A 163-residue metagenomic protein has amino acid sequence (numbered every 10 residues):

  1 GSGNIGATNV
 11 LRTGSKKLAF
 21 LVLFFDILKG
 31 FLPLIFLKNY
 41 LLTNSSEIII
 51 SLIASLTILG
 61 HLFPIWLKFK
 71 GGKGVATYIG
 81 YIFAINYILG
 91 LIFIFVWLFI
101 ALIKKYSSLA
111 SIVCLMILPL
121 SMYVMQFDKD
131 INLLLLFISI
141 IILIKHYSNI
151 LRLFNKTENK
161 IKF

Functional and structural regions predicted by a protein language model:
G1-A19, L151-F163: Cytosolic, membrane-interface loops and tails of multi-pass inner-membrane proteins
G1-A7, W66-I79, Y106-C114: Short, non-helical or kinked segments that cap or interrupt transmembrane helices
T8, G60-K70, W97-K104, Y147-L151: C-terminal ends of transmembrane helices
L11-S15, L37-L41, G72-K104, M116-M125: Interfacial segments of multi-pass membrane proteins
L18-F20, L28-I65, I88, W97-L98 (+1 more regions): Nucleotide and nucleotide-moiety/phosphate-recognizing core
F25, K29, P33, L37 (+8 more regions): Alpha-helical transmembrane segments in multi-pass membrane proteins
L91, S107-C114, F127-L136: Loop-to-transmembrane alpha-helix initiation sites
I131-F163: C-terminal membrane-associated helical module and adjoining short loops/tails
